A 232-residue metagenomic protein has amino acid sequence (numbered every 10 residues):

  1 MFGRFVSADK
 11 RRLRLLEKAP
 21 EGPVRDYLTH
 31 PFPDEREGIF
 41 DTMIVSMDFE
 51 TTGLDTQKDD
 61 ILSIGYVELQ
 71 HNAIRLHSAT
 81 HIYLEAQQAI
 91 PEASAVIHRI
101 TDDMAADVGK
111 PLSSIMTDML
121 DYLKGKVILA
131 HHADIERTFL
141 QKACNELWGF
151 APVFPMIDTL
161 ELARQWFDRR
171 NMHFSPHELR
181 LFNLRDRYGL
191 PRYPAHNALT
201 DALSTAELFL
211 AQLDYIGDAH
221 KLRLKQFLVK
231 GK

Functional and structural regions predicted by a protein language model:
M1-F5, L228: Short, aromatic- and cysteine-enriched interfacial helices/patches that mediate contacts at lipid membranes
R4, R11-Q141, N145-F154, S175-H196: Conserved non-catalytic scaffold segment of RNase H-like nuclease domains
Q141, A206-L213: Short, amphipathic alpha-helical segments that act as regulatory/interfacial helices in nucleotide-processing proteins
I157-S175: Short alpha-helix plus adjacent loop in nuclease-associated cores
L162-Q165, L184, L208: Generic recognition of well-ordered alpha-helical segments
N197-L208: Acidic, divalent-metal-coordinating active-site segment for phosphoryl/phosphodiester hydrolysis, typified by short
I216-K232: Mixed-charge, glycine-rich, non-catalytic linkers/tails in nucleic-acid processing enzymes
